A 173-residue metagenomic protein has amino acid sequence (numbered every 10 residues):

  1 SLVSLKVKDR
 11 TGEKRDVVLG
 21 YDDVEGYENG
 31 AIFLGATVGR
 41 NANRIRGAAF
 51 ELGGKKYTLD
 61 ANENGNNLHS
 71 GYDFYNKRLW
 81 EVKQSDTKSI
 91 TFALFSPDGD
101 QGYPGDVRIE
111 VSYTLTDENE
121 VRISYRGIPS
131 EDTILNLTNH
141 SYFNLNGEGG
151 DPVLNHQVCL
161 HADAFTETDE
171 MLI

Functional and structural regions predicted by a protein language model:
S1-I173: An exposed, glycine/acidic-rich loop-and-rim segment of catalytic or binding clefts
